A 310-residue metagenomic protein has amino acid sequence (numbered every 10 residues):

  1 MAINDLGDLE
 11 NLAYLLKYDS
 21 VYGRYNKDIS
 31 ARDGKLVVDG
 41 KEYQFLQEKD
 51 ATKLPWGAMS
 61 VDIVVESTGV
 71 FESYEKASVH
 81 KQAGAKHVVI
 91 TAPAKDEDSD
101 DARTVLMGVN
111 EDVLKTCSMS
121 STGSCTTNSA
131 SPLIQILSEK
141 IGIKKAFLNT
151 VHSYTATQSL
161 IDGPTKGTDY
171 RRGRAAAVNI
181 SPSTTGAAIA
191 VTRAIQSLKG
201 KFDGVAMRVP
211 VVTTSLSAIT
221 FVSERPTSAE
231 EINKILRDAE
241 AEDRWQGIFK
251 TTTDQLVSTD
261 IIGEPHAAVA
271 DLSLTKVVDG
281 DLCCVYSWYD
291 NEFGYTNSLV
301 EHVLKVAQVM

Functional and structural regions predicted by a protein language model:
M1-G173, V277, E301-H302, V309-M310: N-terminal Rossmann-like NAD(P) cofactor-binding subdomain of oxidoreductases, focused on the glycine-rich
L9-E10, S20, R24, S30-A31 (+1 more regions): Active-site-lining helix/loop region of Rossmann-like oxidoreductase modules
L36, V105-M107, M119, L160-I161 (+5 more regions): Short clusters of hydrophobic/aromatic residues that line enzyme substrate/ligand-binding pockets
E42-Y43, K145, A177, L216 (+2 more regions): A residue-level signal for beta-strand positions that form part of recognition/binding surfaces within mature
Y43-F45, F202, V285: Generic structural signal for residues in well-ordered beta-strands
A58, V70-Y74, T127-S131, Y170 (+8 more regions): Electropositive phosphate-/nucleotide-binding environments in soluble metabolic enzymes
G204, V209, L216-M310: C-terminal active-site/capping subdomain that shapes the small-molecule cofactor and substrate pocket of enzyme
